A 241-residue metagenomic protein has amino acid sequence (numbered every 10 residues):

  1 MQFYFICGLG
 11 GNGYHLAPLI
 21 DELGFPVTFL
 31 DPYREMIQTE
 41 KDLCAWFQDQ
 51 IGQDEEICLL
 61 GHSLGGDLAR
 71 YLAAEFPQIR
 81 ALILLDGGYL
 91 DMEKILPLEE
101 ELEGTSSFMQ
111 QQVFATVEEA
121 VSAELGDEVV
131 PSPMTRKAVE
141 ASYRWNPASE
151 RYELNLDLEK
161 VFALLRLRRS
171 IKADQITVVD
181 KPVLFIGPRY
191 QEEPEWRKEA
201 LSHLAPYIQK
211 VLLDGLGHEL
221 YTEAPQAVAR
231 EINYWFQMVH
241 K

Functional and structural regions predicted by a protein language model:
Y4-G8, H62: The conserved beta1-alpha1 loop
G8-P18: Serine-hydrolase catalytic-loop signature spanning alpha/beta hydrolases and amidase-signature enzymes
D21, P26-L60, Y71, R230: Active-site loop/oxyanion-hole signature of alpha/beta-hydrolase fold enzymes
G66-F76, L82: Short glycine-enriched nucleophile-adjacent loop and the immediately C-terminal alpha-helix near the catalytic center
L82-V117: Flexible "cap/lid" loop of the alpha/beta hydrolase fold
A115-R166: Conserved alpha/beta-hydrolase catalytic His-Asp/Glu region
A148-L204: Conserved serine/cysteine hydrolase catalytic core
L216-P225: Catalytic histidine-centered segment of alpha/beta-hydrolase-like enzymes
